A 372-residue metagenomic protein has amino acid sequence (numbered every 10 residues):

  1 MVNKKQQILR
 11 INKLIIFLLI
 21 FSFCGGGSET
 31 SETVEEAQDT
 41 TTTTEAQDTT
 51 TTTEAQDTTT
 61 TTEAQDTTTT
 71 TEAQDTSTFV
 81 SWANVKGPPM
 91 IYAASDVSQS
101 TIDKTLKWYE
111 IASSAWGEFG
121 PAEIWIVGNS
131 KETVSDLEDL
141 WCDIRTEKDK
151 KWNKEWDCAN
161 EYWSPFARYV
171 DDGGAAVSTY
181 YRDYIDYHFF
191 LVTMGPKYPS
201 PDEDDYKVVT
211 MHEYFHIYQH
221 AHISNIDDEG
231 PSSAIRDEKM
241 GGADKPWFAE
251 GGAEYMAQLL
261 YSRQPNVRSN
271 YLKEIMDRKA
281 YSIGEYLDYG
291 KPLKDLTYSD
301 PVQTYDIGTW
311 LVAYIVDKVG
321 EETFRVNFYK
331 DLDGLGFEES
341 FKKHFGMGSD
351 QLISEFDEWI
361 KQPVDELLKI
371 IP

Functional and structural regions predicted by a protein language model:
M1-L9: N-terminal secretory signal peptides that target proteins for export/translocation
S22-F23: C-terminal motif of bacterial Sec signal peptides marking the signal peptidase cleavage site
T33, D39-E72: Extracellular mucin-like PTS domains
T76, D103, K107, D333-P372: Beta/coil-rich, acidic/histidine-enriched accessory regions frequently appended to metallopeptidases
V80-Q99, M194: Acidic/histidine-rich, surface-exposed loop or edge segments in extracytoplasmic proteins
A93-S178, K207, M211-Y214, A221 (+2 more regions): Zn2+-dependent metallopeptidase catalytic core
A112, G252, M256-L260, K273-D350 (+1 more regions): Active-site-proximal alpha-helical
Y169-I275: Zinc-dependent metallopeptidase catalytic helix centered on the HExxH motif and its immediate flanking segment
